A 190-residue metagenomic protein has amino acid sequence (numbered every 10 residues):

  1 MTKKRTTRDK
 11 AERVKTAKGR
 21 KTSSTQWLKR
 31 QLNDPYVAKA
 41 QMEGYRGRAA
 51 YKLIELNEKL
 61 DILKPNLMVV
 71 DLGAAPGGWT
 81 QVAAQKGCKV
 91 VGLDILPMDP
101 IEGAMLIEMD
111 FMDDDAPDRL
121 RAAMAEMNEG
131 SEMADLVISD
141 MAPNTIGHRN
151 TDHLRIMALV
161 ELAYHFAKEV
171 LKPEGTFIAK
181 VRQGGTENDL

Functional and structural regions predicted by a protein language model:
T2-P65: Class I SAM-dependent methyltransferase Rossmann-like catalytic core, especially the SAM/SAH-binding loop
L63, G87, M124, N128 (+1 more regions): A generic alpha-to-beta junction signature in SAM-dependent methyltransferases
K64-A75: Conserved class I S-adenosyl-L-methionine
L67, C88, G175: Glycine-centered, small-residue-biased loops immediately flanking beta-strands in adenine/cofactor-binding cores
P76-G87: Conserved SAM-binding loop of SAM-dependent methyltransferases across substrates and taxa, primarily the Class I
I95-I146: S-adenosyl-L-methionine
T145-M157: Glycine/threonine-rich flexible loop motifs
R155, V160-L190: Conserved Class I SAM-dependent methyltransferase catalytic core
